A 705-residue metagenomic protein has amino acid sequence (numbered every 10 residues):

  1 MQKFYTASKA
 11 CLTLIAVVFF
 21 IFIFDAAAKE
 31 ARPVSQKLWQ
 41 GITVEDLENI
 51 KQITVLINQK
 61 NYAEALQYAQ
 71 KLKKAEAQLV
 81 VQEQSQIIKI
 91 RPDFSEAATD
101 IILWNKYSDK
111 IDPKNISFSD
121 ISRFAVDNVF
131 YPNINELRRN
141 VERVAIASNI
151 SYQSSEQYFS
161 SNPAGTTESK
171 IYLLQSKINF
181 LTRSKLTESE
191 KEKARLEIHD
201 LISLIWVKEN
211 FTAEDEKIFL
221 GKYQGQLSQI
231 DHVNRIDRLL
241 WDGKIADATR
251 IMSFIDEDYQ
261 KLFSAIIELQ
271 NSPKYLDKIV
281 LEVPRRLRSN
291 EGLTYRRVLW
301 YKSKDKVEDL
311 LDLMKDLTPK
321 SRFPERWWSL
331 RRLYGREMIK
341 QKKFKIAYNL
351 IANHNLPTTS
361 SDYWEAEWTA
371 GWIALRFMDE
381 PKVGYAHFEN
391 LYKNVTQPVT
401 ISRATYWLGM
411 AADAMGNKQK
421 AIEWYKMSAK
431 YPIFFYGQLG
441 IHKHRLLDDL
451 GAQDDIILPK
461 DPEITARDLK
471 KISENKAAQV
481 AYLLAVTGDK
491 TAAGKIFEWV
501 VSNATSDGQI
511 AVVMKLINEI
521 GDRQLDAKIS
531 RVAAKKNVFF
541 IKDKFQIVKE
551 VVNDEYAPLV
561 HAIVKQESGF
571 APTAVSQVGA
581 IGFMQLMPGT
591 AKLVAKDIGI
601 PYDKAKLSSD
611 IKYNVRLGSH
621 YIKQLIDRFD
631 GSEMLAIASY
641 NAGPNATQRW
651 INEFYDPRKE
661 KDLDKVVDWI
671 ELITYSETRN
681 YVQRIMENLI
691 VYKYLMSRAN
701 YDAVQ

Functional and structural regions predicted by a protein language model:
A28-S85, K89-N105, A452-A477, V486: N-terminal leader/linker segments that initiate helical-solenoid repeat arrays
Q36-I42, Q70-V80, K89-E96, D109-D112 (+15 more regions): Solenoid-like repeat scaffolds
N49, L103, R138, K170 (+9 more regions): TPR repeat positional signature
Q52, K106, V141, L173 (+8 more regions): Structural register within alpha-helical repeat arrays
L56, A145, K177, L239 (+7 more regions): Residue at a conserved register position within TPR or TPR-like alpha-solenoid repeats
Q59, S148, F180, D242 (+6 more regions): Structural motif corresponding to the intra-repeat A-B loop/turn of tetratricopeptide repeats
K110-K114, E142, N149, N179-K185 (+4 more regions): Short coil/turn linking the two alpha-helices of tandem helical-hairpin repeats
S122, D309, L313-W327, Y334 (+7 more regions): Catalytic glycan-binding domains that act on GlcNAc-containing polysaccharides
